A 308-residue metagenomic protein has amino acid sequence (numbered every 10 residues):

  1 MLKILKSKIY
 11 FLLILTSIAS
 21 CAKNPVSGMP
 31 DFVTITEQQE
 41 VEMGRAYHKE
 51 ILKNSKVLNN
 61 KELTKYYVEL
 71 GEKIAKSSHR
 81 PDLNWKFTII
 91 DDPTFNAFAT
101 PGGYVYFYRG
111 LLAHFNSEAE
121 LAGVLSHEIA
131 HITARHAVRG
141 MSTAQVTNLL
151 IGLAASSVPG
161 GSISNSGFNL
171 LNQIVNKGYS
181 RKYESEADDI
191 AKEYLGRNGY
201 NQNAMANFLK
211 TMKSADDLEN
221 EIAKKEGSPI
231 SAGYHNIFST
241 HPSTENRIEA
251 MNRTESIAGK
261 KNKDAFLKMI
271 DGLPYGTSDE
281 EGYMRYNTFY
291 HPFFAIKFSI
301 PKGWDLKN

Functional and structural regions predicted by a protein language model:
M1-F11: Bacterial N-terminal signal peptides that target proteins for export
S17-S20: C-terminal motif of bacterial Sec signal peptides marking the signal peptidase cleavage site
A22-G152, I190-A206, S214-P229, I237 (+3 more regions): Peri-catalytic and regulatory segments of divalent metal-dependent proteins
T34-I35, K177-R181, Y234-P242: A short glycine-threonine-serine/GTX helix/turn-capping micro-motif
E40, G160-A204: Metalloprotease/metallohydrolase-associated module, dominated by Zn2+-dependent proteases
T133-S180: Membrane-embedded and juxtamembrane structural elements of multi-pass membrane proteins
F168-N172, E226-A232: Short glycine/proline- and charge-enriched loop/turn segments that cap or connect secondary-structure elements
K297-N308: Secretory pathway targeting signatures of secreted, lumenal, and periplasmic proteins
